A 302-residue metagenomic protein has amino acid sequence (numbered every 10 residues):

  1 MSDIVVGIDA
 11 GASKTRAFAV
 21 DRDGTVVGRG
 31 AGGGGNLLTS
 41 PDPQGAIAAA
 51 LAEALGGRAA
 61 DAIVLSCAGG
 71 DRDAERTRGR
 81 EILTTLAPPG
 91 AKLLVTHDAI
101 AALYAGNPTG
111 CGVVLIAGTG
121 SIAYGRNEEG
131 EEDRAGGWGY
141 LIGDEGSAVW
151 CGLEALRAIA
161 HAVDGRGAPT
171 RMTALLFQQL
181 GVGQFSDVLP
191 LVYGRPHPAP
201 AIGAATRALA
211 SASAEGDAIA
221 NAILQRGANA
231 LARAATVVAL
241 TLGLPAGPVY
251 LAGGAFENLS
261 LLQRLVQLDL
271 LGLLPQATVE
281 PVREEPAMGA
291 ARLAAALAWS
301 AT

Functional and structural regions predicted by a protein language model:
M1-A60, T84-A87, A105-C111, L156-T302: ATP-binding/phosphotransfer module of carbohydrate and carboxylate kinases, centering on a glycine-rich
D3, G7, V26, L65 (+4 more regions): Short glycine- and Lys/Arg-enriched binding-loop motifs that mark or flank ligand-binding interfaces
A60-S66, T96: Glycine- and acidic-rich phosphate- and metal-coordinating loops
V64-D71, A117-T119, G247-E257: Glycine-rich beta-strand-to-loop/alpha-helix junction loops that act as flexible
D71-P169, A174: Phosphate-binding/catalytic loop of phosphoryl-transfer enzymes
